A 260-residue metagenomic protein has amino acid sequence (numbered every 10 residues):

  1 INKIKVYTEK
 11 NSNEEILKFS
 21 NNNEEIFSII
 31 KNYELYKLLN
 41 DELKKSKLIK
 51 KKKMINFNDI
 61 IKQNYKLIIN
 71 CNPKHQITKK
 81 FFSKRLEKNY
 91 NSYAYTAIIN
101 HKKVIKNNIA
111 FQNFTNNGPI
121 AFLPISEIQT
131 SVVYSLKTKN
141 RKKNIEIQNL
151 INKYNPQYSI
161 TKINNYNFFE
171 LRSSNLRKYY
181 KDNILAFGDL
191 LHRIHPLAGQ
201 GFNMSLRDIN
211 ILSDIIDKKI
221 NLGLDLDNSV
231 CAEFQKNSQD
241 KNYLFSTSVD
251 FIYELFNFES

Functional and structural regions predicted by a protein language model:
N2-I98: Conserved N-terminal helical subregion
V6, F122-L123, Y179: A structural signal for short hydrophobic beta-strand segments in well-ordered beta-sheet cores
F27, S131-S135, L185: Short hydrophobic beta-strand segments that form the core of ligand-binding sensory/regulatory domains
N32-Y36, N40, S92, Q148 (+4 more regions): A general structural signal for well-ordered alpha-helical segments in protein cores
E42-K45, H101, I215-K219: Active-site catalytic microenvironments for nucleophilic, acid-base chemistry
I68-Y166: Conserved FAD-binding catalytic core of PHBH/FMO-like flavoproteins
K142-S229: FAD/FMN-dependent oxidoreductases across multiple families
D214-S260: C-terminal helical "tail/cap" subdomain of flavin- and related membrane-associated enzymes
